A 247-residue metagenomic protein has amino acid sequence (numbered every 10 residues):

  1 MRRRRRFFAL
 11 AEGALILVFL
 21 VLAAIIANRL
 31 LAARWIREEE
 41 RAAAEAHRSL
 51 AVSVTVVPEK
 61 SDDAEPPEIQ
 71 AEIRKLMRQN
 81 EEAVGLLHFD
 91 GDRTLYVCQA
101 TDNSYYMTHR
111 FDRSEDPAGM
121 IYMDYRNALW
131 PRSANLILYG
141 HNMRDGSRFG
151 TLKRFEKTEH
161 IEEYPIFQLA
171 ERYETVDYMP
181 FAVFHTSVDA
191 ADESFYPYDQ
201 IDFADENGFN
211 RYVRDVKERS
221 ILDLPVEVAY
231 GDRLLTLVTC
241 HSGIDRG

Functional and structural regions predicted by a protein language model:
M1-V18: N-terminal Sec-pathway targeting helices
F19-G247: Solvent-exposed, non-transmembrane regions of membrane-associated and secreted proteins
